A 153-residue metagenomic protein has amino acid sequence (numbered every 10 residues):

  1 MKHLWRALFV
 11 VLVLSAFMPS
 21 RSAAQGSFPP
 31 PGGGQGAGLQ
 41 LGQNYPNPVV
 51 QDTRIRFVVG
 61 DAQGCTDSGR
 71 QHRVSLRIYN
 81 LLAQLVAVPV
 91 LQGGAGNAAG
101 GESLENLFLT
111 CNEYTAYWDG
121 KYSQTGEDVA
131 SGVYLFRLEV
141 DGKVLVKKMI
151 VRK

Functional and structural regions predicted by a protein language model:
K2-Q40, G69, V88, N97: Short, compositionally biased serine/threonine- and acidic-rich segments at solvent-exposed termini, linkers, or domain
F17, A23-G33, Q40-Y45, T125-E127 (+1 more regions): C-terminal tail/sorting-segment detector
F28-Y45, V49-R77, L91-Q92: Glycine-centered coil/turn sites that cap beta-strands in beta-rich domains
G36-L39, Q71-R73, E113-T115, Q124 (+1 more regions): Short coil/loop residues immediately preceding or within conserved phosphate-binding loops of NTP-utilizing enzyme
V59-D61, G120, V140, V151: Hydrophobic beta-strand positions in extracellular immunoglobulin-like domains
V74-L76, Y117, K148: Conserved beta-strand and immediately adjacent loop positions that scaffold enzyme active sites
I78-V86, Y134: Short, glycine-anchored, charge-dense loop/turn motifs used at functional sites
G93-D141: Short, surface-exposed loop/turn motifs with a glycine/proline- and acidic-biased composition
